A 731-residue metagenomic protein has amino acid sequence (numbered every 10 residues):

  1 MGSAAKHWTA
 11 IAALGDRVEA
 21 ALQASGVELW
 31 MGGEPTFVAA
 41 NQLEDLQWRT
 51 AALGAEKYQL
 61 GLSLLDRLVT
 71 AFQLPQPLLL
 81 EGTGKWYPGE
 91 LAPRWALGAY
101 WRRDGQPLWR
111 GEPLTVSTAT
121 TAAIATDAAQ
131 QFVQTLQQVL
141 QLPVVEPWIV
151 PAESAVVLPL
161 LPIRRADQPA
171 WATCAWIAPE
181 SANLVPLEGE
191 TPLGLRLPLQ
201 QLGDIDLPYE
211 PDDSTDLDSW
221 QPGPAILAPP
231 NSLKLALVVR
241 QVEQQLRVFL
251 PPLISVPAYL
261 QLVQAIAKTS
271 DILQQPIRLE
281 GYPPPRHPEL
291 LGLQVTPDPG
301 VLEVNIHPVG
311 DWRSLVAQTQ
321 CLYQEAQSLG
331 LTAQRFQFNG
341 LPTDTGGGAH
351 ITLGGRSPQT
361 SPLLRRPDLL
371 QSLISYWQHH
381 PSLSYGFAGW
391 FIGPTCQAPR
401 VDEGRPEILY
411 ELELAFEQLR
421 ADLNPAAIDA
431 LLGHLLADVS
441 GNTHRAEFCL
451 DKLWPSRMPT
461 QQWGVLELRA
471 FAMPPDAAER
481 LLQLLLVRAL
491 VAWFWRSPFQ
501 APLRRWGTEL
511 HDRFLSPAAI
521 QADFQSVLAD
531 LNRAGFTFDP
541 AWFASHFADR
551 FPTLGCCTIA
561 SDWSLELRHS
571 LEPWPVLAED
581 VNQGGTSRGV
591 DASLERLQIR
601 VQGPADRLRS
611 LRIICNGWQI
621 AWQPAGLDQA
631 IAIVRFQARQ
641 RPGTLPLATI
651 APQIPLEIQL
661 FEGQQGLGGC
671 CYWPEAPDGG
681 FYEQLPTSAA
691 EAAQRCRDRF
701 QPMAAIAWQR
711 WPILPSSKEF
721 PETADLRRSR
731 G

Functional and structural regions predicted by a protein language model:
M1-I277, P285-G300, H307-G310, S314-T345 (+1 more regions): C-terminal accessory/tail domains of diverse enzymes
